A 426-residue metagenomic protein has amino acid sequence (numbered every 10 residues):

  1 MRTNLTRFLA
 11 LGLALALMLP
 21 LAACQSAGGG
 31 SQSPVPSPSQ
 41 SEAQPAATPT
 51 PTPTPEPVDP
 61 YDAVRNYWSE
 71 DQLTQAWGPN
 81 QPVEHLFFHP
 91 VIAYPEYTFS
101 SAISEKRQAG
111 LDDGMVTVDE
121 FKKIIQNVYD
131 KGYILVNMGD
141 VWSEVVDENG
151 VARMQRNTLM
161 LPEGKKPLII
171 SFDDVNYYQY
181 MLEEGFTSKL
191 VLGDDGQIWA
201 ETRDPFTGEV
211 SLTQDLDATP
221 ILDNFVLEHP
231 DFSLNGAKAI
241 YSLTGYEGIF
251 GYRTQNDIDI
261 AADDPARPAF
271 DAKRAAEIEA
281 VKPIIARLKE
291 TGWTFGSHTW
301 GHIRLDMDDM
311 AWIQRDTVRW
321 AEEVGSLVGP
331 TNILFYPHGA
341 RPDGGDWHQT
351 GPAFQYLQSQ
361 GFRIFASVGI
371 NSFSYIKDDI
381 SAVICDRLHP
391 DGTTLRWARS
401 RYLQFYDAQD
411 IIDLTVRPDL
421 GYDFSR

Functional and structural regions predicted by a protein language model:
R2-L9: Bacterial N-terminal signal peptides that target proteins for export
L13, L17-L21: Hydrophobic core
L21-A23, E163: Exposed regions on extracellular, virion, or secretory-pathway luminal proteins
A23-C24, G28-E56: Ser/Thr-rich, Proline-interspersed low-complexity disordered segments
E56-V141, M154-I170, Q179-L182, T294 (+1 more regions): C-terminal active-site subregion of NodB/CE4 polysaccharide deacetylases
L86-T98, L161-L168, V175-P342, N371: Metal-dependent polysaccharide deacetylase catalytic core of the NodB/CE4 family, i.e., the active-site-bearing domain
D147-V151: Extracellular/surface-associated beta-sandwich interaction domains
